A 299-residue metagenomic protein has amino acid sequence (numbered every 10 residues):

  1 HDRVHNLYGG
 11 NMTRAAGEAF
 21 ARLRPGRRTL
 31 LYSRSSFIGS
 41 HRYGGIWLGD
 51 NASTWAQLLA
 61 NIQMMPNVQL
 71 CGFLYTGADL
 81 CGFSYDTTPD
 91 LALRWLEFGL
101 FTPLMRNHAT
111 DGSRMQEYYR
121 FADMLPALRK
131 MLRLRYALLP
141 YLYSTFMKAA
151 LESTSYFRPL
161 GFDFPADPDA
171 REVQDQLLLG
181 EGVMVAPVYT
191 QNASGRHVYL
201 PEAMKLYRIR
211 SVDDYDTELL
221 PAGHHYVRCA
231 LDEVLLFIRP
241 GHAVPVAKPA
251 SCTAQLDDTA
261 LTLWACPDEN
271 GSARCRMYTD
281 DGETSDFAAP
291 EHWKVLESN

Functional and structural regions predicted by a protein language model:
H1-D232, I238-R239: Catalytic-domain carbohydrate-binding cleft regions of carbohydrate-active enzymes
E233-N299: Accessory, solvent-exposed terminal regions and/or long lumenal/extracellular loops of proteins
